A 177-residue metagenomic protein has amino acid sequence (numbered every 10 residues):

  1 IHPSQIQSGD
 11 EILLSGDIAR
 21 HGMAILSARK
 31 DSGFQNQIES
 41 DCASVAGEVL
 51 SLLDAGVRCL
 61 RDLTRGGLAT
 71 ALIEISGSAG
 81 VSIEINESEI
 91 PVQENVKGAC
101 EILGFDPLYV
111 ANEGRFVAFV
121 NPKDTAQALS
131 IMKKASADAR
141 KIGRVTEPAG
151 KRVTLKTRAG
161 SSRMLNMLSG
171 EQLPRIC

Functional and structural regions predicted by a protein language model:
I1, M23-S27, A71-I73, S130 (+1 more regions): Short acidic, glycine/serine/threonine-rich loops at helix termini
I1-S40, S44: Phosphate/diphosphate-binding glycine-rich loops and adjacent basic-rich segments that engage nucleotide
G9, C59-D62, A118, I142: Buried hydrophobic positions in well-ordered alpha/beta secondary-structure cores of metabolic enzymes
N36-N112: Active-site-proximal betaalpha loop/short-helix elements that scaffold phosphoryl/nucleotidyl transfer chemistry
E113-F119: A short beta-alpha structural unit
V120-A126: Helix N-cap motif at beta-to-alpha junctions
Q127-S136: Short amphipathic alpha-helices in soluble, non-transmembrane regions that often serve as interface/regulatory elements
A135-C177: Acidic, Ser/Thr/Pro-rich beta/coil linker or hinge segments at domain junctions
